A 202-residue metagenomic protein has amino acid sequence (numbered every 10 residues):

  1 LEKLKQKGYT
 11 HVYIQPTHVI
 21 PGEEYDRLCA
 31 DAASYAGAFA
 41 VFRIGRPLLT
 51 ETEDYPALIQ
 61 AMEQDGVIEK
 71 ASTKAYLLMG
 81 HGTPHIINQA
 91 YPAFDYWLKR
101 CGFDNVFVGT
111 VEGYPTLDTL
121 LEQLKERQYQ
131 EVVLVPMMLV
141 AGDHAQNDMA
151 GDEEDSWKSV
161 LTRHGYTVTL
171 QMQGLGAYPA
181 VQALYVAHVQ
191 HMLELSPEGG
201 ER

Functional and structural regions predicted by a protein language model:
L1-V133, L139-R202: Extended amphipathic ligand-handling, pore-lining, and cofactor/metal-binding catalytic surfaces
